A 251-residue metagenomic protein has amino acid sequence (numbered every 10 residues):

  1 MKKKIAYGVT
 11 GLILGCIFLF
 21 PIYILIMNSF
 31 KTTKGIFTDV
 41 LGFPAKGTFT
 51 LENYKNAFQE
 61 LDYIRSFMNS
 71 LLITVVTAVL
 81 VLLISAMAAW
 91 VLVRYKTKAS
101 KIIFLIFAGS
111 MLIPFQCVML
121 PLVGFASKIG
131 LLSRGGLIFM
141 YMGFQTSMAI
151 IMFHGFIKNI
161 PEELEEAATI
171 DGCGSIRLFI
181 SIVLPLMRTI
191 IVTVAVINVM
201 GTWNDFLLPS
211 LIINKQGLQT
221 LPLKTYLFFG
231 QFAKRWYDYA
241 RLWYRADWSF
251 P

Functional and structural regions predicted by a protein language model:
K3-P251: A structural signal for multi-pass alpha-helical bundles of membrane permease subunits that mediate small-molecule
